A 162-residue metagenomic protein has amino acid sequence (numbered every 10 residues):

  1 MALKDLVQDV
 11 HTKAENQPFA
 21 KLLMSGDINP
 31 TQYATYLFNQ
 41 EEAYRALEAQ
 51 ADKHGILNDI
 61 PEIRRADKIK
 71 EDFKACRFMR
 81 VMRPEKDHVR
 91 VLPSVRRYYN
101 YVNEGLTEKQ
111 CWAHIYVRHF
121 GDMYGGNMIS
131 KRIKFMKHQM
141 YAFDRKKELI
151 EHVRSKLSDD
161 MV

Functional and structural regions predicted by a protein language model:
M1-V162: Metal- and O2-centered redox machinery and metal/ROS homeostasis
